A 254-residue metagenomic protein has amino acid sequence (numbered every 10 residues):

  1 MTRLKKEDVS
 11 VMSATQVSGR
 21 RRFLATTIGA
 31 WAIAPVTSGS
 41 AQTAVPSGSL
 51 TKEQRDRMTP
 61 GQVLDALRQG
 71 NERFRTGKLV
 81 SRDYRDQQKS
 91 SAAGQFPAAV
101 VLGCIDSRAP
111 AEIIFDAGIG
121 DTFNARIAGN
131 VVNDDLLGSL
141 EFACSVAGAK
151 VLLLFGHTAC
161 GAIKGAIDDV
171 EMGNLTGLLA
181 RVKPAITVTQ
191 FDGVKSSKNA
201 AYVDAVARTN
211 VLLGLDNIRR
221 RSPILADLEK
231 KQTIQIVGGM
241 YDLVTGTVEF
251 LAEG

Functional and structural regions predicted by a protein language model:
M1-S18, G29-A32: N-terminal secretory signal peptides
T2-K5, C104, C160: Functionally engaged cysteine thiol sites
A14-L24, S38: Twin-arginine (Tat) signal peptide motif
L24-W31, P35, Q42-G94, G120 (+2 more regions): Divalent-metal-activated hydrolytic enzyme cores
L102-C104, R126, L153-H157, V237-D242: Short beta-strand segments
I105-D135: Active-site cofactor/substrate anionic-group-binding motifs, chiefly glycine- and Lys/Arg-rich phosphate-binding loops
S107-R108, H157-A162: Gly/Ser/Thr-rich loops at beta-strand to alpha-helix junctions that form or flank small-molecule/cofactor-binding
